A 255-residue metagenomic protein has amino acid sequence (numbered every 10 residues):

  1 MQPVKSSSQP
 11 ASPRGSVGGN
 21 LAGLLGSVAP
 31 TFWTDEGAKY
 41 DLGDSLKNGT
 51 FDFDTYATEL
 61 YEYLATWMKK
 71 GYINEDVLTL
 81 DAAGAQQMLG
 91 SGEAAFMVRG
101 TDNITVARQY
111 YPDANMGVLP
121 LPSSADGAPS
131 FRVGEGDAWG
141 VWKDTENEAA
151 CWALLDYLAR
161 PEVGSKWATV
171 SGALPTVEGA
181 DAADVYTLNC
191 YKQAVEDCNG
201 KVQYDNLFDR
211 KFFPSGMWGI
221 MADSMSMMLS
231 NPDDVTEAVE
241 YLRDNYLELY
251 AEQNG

Functional and structural regions predicted by a protein language model:
M1-G49, A65, A94: Extracytoplasmic/periplasmic solute-binding protein
Q2-S16, R160-S171, L249-G255: Bilobed periplasmic-binding protein-like "clamshell/Venus-flytrap" ligand-binding domains
Y40-L78: Glycine-centered hinge/linker elements that transmit conformational signals in sensory and ligand-binding systems
K70, R108-A173, N206, D233: Extracytoplasmic/periplasmic substrate-recognition and gating elements
D76-G90: Short helix-initiation/N-cap motifs at beta->coil->alpha
A82, R99-I104, E135-D137: Beta->alpha turn/N-cap motifs
A95-G100, G117: Paired acidic/hydrophobic, glycine-rich loop segments that form the ligand-binding mouth/hinge of periplasmic-binding
P112, L119-P120, T169-I220, M227 (+1 more regions): Long, aromatic- and glycine/proline-rich binding clefts that accommodate carbohydrate-like moieties
